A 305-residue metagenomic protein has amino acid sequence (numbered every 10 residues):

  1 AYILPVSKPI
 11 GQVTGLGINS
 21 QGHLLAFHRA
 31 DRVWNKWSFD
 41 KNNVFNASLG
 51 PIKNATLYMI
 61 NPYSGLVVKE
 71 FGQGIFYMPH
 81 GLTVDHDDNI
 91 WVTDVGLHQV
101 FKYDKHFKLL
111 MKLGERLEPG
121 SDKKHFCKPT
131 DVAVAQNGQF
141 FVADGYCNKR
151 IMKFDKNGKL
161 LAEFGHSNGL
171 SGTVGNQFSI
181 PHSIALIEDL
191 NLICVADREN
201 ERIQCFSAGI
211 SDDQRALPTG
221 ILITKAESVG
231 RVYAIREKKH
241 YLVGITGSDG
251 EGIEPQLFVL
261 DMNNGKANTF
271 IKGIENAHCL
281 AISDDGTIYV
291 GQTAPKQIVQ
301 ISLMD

Functional and structural regions predicted by a protein language model:
A1-V6, S64-I75, L110-C127, K159-N176 (+1 more regions): Surface-exposed loop and turn segments in beta-propeller and other repeat-based domains that flank or scaffold
Y2-N42, N46, P51: Beta-strand-rich domains and repeat architectures in extracellular enzymes and scaffolds, especially beta-propellers
K8-S20, K53-A55, G74-N89, E118-N137 (+4 more regions): Beta-rich, blade/repeat-based domains predominating in secreted/periplasmic proteins but also intracellular
A26-R29, W34, V92-V95, V142-G145 (+4 more regions): Conserved beta-strand positions in repeat-built beta-propeller and related beta-rich domains
N54-Y58, Q99-F101, K149-M152, R202-Q204 (+2 more regions): A short loop-to-beta-strand structural motif that recurs across blades of beta-propeller domains
I60-S64, D104-K108, D155-K159, S207-S211 (+2 more regions): Short loop/turn segments that connect beta-strands within beta-propeller blades
L82, L190-S207, A216-K266: Loop/turn-rich, solvent-exposed surfaces of beta-rich toroidal or solenoidal domains
E275-D305: Blade-level signature of beta-propeller repeat domains, shared across WD40, Kelch, NHL, RCC1 and BNR/Asp-box propellers
